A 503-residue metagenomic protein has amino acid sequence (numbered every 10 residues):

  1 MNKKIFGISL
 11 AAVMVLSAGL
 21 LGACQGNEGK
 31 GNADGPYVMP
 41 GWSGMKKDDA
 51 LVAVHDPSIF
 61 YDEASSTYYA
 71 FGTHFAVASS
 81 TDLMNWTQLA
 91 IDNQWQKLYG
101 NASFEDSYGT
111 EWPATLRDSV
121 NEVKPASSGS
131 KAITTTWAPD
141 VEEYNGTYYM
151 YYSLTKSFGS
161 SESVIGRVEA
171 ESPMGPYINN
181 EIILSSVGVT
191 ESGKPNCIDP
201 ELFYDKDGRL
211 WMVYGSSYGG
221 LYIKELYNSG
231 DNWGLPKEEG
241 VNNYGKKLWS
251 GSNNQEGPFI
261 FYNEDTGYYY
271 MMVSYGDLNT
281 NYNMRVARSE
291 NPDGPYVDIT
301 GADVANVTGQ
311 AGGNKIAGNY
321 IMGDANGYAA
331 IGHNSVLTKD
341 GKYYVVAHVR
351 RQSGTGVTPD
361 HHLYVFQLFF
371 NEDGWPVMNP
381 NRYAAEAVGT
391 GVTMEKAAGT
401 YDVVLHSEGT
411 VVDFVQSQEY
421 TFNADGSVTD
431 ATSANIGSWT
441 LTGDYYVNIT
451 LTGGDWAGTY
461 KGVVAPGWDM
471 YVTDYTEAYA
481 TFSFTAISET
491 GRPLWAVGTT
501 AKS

Functional and structural regions predicted by a protein language model:
M1: An acidic-aromatic pocket/loop used at catalytic or ligand-binding sites
K4-G26: Sec-dependent N-terminal signal peptides of Gram-positive bacterial secreted proteins and lipoproteins
C24-S503: Carbohydrate-active catalytic/glycan-binding domains of CAZyme proteins, especially the secreted or lumenal ectodomains
